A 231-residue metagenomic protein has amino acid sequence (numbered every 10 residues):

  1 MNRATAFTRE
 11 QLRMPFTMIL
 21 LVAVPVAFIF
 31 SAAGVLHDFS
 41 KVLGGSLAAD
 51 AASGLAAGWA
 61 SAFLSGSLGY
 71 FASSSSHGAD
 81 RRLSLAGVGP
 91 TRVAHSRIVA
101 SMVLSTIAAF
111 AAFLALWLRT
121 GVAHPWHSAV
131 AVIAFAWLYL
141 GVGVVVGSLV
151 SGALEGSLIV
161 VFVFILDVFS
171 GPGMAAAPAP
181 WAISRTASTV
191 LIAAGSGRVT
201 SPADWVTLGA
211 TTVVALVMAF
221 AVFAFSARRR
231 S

Functional and structural regions predicted by a protein language model:
M1-A6, M174-W205: Short hydrophobic, aromatic-rich alpha-helical segments embedded in or entering the lipid bilayer of multi-pass
T5-L12, L36, G69-T91, T120 (+2 more regions): Cytoplasmic membrane-interface segments at the C-terminal ends of transmembrane helices
Q11-F39, S53-G69, L158-S170, T207-A215: Hydrophobic alpha-helical transmembrane segments of multi-pass membrane transport/permease proteins
L21, S65-G66, V130, T189-S231: Alpha-helical transmembrane segments of multi-pass membrane transporters/translocases
G34, A48-A86, P90-L118: Hydrophobic alpha-helical transmembrane segments of multi-pass membrane transport proteins
H37-A48, T120, T189, A193-R198: Membrane-interface helix termini and inter-helical loops of multi-pass transporters
I133-S170: A structural motif at transmembrane helix-loop-helix junctions in multipass membrane proteins
